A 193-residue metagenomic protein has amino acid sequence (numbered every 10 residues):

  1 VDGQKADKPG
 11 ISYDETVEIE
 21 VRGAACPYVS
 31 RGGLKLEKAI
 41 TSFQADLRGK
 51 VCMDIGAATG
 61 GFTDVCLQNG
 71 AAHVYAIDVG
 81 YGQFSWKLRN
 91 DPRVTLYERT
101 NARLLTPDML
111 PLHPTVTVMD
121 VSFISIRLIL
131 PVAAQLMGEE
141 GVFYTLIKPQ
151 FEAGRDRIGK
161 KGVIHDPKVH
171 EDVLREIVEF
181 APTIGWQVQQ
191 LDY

Functional and structural regions predicted by a protein language model:
V1-L47: S4-like RNA-binding module at protein N-termini
L47-A58, C66: Conserved class I S-adenosyl-L-methionine
G60-G61, G82: Glycine-rich SAM-binding Motif I of class I
V65-H73: Conserved S-adenosyl-L-methionine
Y75-L128: S-adenosyl-L-methionine
R127-Y144: A short glycine-rich, Lys/Arg-flanked "PGG" loop and its adjoining helix->strand segment in the class I
E140-G154: Conserved beta-strand signature within the Rossmann-like core of class I S-adenosyl-L-methionine
H170-G185: Short alpha-helix
